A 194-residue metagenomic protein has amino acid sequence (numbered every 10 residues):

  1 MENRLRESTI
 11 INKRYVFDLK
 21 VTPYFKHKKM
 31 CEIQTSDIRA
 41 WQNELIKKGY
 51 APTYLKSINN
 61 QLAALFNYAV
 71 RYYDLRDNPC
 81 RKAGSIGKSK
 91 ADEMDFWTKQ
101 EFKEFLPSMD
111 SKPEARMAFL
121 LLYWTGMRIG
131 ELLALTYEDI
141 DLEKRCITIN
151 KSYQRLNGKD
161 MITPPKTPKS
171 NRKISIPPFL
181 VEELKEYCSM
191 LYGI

Functional and structural regions predicted by a protein language model:
M1-R76, A91: N-terminal core-binding DNA-recognition domain of tyrosine site-specific recombinases/integrases
N3, K47, R71, S111 (+2 more regions): Secondary-structure boundary motif
Y15-L19, A40, N60, A64 (+5 more regions): Generic recognition of well-ordered alpha-helical segments within structured catalytic/regulatory domains
K28, S36, N78-R81, D95 (+2 more regions): Extracytoplasmic/periplasmic beta-strand context in beta-sandwich domains, especially the cupredoxin/COX2 CuA-binding
I33, W97, S175-I176: A conserved hydrophobic position in a structured secondary element of the catalytic/binding core that shapes
P52, K56-I58, R71, L75-L135 (+2 more regions): Basic, Lys/Arg- and aromatic-enriched nucleic-acid-binding interface segment
S85, A134-G193: Conserved tyrosine-mediated DNA breakage-rejoining catalytic core shared by Y-recombinases
